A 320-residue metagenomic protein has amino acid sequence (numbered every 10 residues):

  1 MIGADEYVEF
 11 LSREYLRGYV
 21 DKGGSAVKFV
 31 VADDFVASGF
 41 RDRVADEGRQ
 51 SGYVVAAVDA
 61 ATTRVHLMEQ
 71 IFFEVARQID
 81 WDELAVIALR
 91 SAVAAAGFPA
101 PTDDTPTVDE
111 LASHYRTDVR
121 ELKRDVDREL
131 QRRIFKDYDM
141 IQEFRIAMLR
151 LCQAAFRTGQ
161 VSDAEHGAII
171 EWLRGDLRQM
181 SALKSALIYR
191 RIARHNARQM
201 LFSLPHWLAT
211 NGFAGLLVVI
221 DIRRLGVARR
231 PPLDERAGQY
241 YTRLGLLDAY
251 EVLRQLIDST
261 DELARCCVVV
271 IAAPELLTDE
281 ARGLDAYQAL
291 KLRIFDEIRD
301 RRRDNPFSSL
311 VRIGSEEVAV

Functional and structural regions predicted by a protein language model:
M1-K22: Pre-Walker A adenine-sensing motif
E6-F10, D34-S38, N196-R198, L247-Y250: A short linear-motif detector with a strong N-terminal bias
Y7-S12, A85-A88, M148, L290 (+1 more regions): Generic hydrophobic, helix-prone segments enriched in Leu/Val/Ile
V20-N211: P-loop NTPase nucleotide-binding core
A155-V320: The catalytic "switch" region of P-loop NTPases
